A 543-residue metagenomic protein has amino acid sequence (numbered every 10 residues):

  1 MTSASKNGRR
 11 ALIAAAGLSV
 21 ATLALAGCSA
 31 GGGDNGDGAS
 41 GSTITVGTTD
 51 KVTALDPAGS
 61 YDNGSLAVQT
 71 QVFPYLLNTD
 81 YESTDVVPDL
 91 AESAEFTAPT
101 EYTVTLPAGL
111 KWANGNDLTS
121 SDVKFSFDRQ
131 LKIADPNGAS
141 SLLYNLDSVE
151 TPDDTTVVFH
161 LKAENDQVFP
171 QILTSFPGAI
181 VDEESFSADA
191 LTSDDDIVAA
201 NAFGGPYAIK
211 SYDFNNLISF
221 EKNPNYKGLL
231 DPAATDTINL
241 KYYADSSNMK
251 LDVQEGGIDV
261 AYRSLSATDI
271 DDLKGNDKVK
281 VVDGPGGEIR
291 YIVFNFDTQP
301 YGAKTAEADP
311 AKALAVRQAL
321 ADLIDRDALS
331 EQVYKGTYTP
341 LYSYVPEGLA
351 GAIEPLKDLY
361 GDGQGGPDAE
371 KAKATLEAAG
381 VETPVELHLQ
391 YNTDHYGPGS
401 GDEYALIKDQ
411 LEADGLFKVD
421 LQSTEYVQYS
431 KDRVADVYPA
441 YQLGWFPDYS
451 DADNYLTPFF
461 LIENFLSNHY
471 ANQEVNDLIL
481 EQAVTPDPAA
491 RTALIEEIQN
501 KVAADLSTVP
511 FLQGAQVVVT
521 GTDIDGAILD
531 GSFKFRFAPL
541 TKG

Functional and structural regions predicted by a protein language model:
G38-A39, D213, L217, K222 (+3 more regions): Detector for C-terminal structural segments
G47-T97, D128, A202: N-terminal lobe/hinge region of extracytoplasmic solute-binding protein
E92-P136, P152, V158-H160, D309-K312: Aromatic- and charge-enriched surface segment that lines or borders ligand/interaction sites
E95, S140-F186, S211: Surface-exposed binding/hinge segments that line and control ligand-binding clefts or catalytic entry sites
T119-S126, T156-H160, G205-P206, T235-T237 (+3 more regions): Alpha-helical secondary-structure segments
T174-L230, T237: Gly/Pro-rich hinge or "lid" segments in bacterial periplasmic/extracellular proteins
N225-D272: Ligand-site clamp/hinge motif
T339-A378, Y396-S400: Structural transition elements
